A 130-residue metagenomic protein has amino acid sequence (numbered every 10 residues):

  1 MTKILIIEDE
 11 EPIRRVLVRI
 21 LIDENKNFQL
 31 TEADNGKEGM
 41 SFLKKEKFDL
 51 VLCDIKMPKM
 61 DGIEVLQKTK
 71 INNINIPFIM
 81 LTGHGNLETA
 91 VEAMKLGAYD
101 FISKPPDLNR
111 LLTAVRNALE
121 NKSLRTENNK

Functional and structural regions predicted by a protein language model:
E11-T31, K45: Two-component/phosphorelay signaling modules centered on CheY-like receiver
V18, E32-S41, G62: Helix N-cap/capping motif at the beta->alpha junctions
I22, S41, I63-N75, E92: Short amphipathic alpha-helix used as the core "switch/output" element in two-component signaling
E46-L52: Active-site beta3 strand of CheY-like receiver
D54, T82: Active-site residues of response regulator receiver
M57: Receiver (REC) domain active-site loop signature in two-component systems and cognate sites in sensor histidine kinases
K104: A Lys-centered signature of the CheY-like receiver
